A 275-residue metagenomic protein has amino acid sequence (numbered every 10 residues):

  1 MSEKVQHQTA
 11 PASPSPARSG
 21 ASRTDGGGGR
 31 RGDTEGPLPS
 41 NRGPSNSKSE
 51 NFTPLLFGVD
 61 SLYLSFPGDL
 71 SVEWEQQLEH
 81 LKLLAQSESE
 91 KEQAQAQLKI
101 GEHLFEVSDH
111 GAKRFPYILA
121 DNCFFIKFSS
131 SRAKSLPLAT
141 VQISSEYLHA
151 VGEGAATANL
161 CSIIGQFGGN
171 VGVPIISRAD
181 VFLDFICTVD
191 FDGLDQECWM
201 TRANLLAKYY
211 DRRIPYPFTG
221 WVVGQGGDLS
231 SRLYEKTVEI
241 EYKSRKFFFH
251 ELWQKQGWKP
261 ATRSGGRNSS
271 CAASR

Functional and structural regions predicted by a protein language model:
S2-R275: Structured, helix-rich domain cores that form ligand/interaction pockets
